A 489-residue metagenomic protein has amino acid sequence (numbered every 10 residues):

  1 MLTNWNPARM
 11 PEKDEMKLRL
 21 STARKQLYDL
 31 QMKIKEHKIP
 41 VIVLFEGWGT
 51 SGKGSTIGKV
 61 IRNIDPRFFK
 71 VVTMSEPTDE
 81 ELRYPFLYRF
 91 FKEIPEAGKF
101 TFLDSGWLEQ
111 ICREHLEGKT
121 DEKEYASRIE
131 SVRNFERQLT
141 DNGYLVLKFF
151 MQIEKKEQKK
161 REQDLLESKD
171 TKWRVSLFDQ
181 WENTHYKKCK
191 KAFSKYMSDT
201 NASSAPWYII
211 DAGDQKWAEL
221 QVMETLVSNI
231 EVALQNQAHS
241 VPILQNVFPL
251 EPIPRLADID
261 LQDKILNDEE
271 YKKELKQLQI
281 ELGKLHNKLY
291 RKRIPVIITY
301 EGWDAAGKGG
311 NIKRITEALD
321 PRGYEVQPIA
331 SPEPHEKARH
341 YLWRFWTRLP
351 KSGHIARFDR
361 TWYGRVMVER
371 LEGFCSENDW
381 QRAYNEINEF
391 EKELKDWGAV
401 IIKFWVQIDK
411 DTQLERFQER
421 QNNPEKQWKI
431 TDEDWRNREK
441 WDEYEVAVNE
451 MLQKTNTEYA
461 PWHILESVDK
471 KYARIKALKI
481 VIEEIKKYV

Functional and structural regions predicted by a protein language model:
M1-V489: Glycine-rich phosphate-binding loop of ATP-dependent small-molecule kinases
